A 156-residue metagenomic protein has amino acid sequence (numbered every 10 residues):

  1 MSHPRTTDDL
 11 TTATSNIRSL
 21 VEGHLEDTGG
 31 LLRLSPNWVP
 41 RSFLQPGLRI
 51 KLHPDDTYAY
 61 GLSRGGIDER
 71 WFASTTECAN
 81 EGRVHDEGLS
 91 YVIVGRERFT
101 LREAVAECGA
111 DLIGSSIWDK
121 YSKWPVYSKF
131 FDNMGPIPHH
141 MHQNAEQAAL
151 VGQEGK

Functional and structural regions predicted by a protein language model:
S2-K156: Transition-metal
